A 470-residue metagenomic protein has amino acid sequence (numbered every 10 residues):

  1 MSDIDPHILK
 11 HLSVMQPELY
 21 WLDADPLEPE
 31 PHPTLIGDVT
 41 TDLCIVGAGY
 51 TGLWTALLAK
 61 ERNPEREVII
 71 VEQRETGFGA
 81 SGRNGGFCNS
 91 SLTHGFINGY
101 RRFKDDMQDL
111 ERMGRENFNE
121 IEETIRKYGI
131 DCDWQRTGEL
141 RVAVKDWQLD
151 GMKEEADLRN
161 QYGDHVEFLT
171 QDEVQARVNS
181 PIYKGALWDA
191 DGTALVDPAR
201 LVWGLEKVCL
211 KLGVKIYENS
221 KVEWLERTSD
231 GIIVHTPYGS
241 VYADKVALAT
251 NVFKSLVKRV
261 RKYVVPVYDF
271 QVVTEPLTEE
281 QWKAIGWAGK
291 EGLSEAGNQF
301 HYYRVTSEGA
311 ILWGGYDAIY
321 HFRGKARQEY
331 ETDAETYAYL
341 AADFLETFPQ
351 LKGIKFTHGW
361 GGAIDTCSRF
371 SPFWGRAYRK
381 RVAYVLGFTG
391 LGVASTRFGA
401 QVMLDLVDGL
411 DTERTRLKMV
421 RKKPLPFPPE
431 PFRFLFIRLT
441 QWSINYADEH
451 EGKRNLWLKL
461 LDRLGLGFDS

Functional and structural regions predicted by a protein language model:
M1-L43, E61-R62, R66-E67: Extreme N-terminal leader/targeting segments of oxidoreductases
S2-E18, D23-D25, H94-G99, E123-G204: Flavin (FAD/FMN) cofactor-binding and adjacent substrate-gating region of FAD-dependent oxidoreductase domains
G47-T51, Q73: Glycine-rich Rossmann-fold phosphate-binding loop(s) that bind the pyrophosphate of adenine dinucleotide cofactors
K60, T396-R416: Internal hydrophobic alpha-helix adjacent to the cofactor/substrate pocket in enzyme cavities
K60-R83: Glycine-rich FAD pyrophosphate-binding loop
R83-M113: Glycine-rich active-site loop/strand segments that organize a redox cofactor
G86, N119, K127-Q135, V222-W224 (+4 more regions): Active-site substrate-recognition segment that forms the wall of the catalytic cavity or substrate channel
D150, D157-N160, I182-K245: Helical element adjacent to the flavin cofactor pocket in flavoenzyme catalytic cores
